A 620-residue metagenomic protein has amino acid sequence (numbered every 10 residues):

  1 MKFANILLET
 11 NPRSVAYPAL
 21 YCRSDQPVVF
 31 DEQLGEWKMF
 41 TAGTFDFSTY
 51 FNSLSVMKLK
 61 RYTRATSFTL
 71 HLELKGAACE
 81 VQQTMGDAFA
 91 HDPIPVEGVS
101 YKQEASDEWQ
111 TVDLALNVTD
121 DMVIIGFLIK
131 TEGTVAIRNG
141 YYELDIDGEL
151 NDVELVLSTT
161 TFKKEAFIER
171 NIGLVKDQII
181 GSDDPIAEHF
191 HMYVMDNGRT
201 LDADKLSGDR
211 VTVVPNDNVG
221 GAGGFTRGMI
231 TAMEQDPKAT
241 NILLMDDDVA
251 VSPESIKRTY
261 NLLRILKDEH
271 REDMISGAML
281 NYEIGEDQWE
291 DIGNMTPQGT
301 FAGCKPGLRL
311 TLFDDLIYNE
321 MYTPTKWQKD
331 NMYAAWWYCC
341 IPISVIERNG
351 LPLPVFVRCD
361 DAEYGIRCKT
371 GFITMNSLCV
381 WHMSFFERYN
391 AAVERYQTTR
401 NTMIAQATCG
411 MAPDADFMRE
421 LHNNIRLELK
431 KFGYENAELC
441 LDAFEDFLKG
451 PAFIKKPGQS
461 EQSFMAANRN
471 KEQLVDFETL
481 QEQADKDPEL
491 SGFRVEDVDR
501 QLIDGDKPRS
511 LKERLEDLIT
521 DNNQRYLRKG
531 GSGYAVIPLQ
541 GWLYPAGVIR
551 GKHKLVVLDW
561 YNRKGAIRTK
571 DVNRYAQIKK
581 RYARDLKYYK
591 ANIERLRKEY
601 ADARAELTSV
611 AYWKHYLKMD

Functional and structural regions predicted by a protein language model:
M1-D120, I124, I129, R400-D620: Terminal low-complexity segments of carbohydrate-biosynthetic enzymes
E154-S158, H191, E363: Cell-envelope/extracellular polymer assembly enzymes that use nucleotide-activated donors
K164-D183: Short, well-formed alpha-helical segments that are part of the catalytic scaffolds of diverse glycosyltransferases
D196-A203: A conserved acidic beta->alpha catalytic loop
P237-A250: Short beta-strand-to-loop acidic/aromatic patch adjacent to the donor-nucleotide binding site
E254-K305: Conserved donor NDP-sugar-binding/catalytic core segment of glycosyltransferases
P306-Y338, Y389: A recurrent flexible, glycine/aromatic-enriched loop bordering the glycosyltransferase active site that acts as
A334-W336, E347-Y364, F372-V380, N390-V393: Donor nucleotide-sugar recognition loop
